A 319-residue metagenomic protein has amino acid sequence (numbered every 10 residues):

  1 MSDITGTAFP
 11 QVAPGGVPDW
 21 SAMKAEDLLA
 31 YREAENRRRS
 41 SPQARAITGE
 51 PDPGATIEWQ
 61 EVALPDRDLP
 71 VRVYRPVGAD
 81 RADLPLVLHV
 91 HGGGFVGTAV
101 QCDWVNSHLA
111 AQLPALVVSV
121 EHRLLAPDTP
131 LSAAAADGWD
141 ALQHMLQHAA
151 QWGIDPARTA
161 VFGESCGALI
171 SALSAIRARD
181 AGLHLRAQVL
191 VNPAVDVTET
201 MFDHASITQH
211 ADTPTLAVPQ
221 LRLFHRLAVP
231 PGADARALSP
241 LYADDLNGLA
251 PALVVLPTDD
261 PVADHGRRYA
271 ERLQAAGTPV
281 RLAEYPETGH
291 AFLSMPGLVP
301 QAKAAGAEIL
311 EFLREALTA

Functional and structural regions predicted by a protein language model:
M1-P76, T318-A319: A glycine/proline-hinged amphipathic helix-loop "lid/cap" segment that gates access to hydrophobic ligand pockets
D83-G93: Short beta-strand element of the alpha/beta-hydrolase
A99, V118-R158, P296-A302: Catalytic nucleophile-loop/oxyanion-hole region of alpha/beta-hydrolase and closely related hydrolase-like folds
V100-S119: Short amphipathic alpha-helix adjacent to the substrate-entry channel of hydrolases
G163, G167, S171: Gly/Ala-rich beta-loop-alpha elbow adjacent to hydrolase catalytic centers
I176-G232: Hydrolase active-site cap/lid region
V254-L256: Short beta-strand/loop motif that positions the catalytic acidic residue of the alpha/beta-hydrolase fold
V299-A319: Catalytic active-site module of serine/aspartate enzymes centered on a nucleophile-bearing elbow/loop
